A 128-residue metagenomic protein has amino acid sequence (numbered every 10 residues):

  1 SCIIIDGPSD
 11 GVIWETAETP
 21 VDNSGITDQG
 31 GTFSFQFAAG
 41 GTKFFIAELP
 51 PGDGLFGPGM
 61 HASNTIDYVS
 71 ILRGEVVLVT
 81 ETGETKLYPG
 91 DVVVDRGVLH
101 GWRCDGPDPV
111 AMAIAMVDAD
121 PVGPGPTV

Functional and structural regions predicted by a protein language model:
S1-P50: A short, N-terminal "cap"/entry segment at the start of jelly-roll beta-barrel domains of the cupin/DSBH fold
D28-G30, T42-S63, R96-L99, D118: Conserved short histidine dyad/triad with adjacent acidic residue
G31-F33, G74, P89, V98: Residue-level marker for the onset of beta-strands and adjacent loop->beta junctions in well-ordered domains
S34-F35, P58-G59, G83, W102-R103: Short, flexible, glycine/charge-rich loop motifs used to bind or transfer phosphoryl groups or to couple energy/partner
F37-A39, H61, P107: Short coil/turn motifs at beta-sheet boundaries
T42-F45, N64-D67, V76, D108-A111: Generic beta-strand structural signal
L55-P89, G125-T127: A short beta-strand-loop-beta hairpin characteristic of the jelly-roll/cupin
D67, V92-G101, P107-P124: A short hydrophobic beta-strand segment most commonly corresponding to one strand of the jelly-roll/cupin
